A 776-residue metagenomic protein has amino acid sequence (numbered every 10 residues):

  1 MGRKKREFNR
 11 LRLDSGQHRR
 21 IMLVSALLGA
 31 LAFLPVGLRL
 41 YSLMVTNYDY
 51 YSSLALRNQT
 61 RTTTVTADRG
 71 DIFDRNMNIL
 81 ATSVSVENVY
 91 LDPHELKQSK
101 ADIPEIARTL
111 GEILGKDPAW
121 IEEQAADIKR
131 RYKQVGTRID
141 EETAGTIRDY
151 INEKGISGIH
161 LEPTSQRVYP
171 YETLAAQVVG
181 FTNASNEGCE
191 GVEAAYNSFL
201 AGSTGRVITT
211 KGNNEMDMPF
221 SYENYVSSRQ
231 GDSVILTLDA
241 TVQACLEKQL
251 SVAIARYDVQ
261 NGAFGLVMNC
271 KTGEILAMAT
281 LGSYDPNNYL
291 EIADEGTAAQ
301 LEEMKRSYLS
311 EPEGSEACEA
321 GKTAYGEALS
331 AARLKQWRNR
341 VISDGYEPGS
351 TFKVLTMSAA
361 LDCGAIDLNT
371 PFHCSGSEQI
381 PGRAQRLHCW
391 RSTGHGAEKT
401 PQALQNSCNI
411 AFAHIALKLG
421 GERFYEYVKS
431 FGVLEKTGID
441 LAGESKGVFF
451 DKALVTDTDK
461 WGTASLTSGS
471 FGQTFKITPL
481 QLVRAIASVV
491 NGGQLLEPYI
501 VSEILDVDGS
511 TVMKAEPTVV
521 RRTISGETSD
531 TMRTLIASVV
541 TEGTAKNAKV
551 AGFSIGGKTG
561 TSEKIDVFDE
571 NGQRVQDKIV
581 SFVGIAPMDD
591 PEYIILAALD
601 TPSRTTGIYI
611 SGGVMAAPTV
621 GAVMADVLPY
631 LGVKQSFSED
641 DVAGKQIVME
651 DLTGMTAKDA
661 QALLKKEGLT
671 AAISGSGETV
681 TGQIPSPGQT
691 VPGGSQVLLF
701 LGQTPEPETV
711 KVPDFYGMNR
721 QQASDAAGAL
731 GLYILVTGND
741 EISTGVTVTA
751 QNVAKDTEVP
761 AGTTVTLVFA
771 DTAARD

Functional and structural regions predicted by a protein language model:
M1-E319, Q336, G345, E422-S430 (+8 more regions): Periplasmic/cell-envelope proteins involved in peptidoglycan metabolism and beta-lactam response
G2-R6, A81, N213-Y225, K271-S350 (+2 more regions): Beta-lactam-recognizing serine transpeptidase/beta-lactamase-like catalytic domain environment
V65-D68, R75, S83-V86, R130 (+26 more regions): Extracytoplasmic
G111-G115, N152, N183, A201 (+12 more regions): Sec-exported extracytoplasmic/periplasmic mature domains
W120-R130, Q166, V259-T272, H373-S377 (+5 more regions): Acidic/histidine-enriched alpha-helical segments
R131, T143, I275, N287 (+6 more regions): Extracytoplasmic/secreted cell-surface and envelope-processing proteins
A175-Q177, E274, V354-L355, V483-I486 (+3 more regions): Short, solvent-exposed alpha-helical surface patches in non-cytosolic proteins
A515, G552, D566, A597-D776: Ligand-recognition elements built from short beta-strands and adjacent flexible loops
